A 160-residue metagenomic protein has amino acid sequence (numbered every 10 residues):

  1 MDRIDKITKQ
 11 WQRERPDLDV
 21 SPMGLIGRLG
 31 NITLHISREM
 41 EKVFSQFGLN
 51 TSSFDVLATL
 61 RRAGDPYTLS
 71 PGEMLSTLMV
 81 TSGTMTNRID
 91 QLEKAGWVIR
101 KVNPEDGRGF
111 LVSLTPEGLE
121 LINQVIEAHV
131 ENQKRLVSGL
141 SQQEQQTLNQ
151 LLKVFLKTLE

Functional and structural regions predicted by a protein language model:
M1-D17, Q143-E160: C-terminal regulatory/oligomerization modules of transcriptional regulators
M1-F47: N-terminal leader segment of winged-helix/HTH proteins
V20, L34, R38-T81: N-terminal helix-turn-helix DNA-binding core of bacterial DNA-binding proteins
R28, D55-T59, E120, T147: Pre-recognition alpha-helix immediately N-terminal to the DNA-recognition helix within helix-turn-helix or winged-helix
G30, A58-D65, I126, K153: Short, locally clustered residues in the helix-turn-helix/winged-helix DNA-binding domain
P71, I89-D90: Short, hydrophobic-biased segments on the C-terminal half of alpha helices that form "recognition helices"
D90-Q150: Charged, amphipathic alpha-helical coiled-coil/dimerization segments
